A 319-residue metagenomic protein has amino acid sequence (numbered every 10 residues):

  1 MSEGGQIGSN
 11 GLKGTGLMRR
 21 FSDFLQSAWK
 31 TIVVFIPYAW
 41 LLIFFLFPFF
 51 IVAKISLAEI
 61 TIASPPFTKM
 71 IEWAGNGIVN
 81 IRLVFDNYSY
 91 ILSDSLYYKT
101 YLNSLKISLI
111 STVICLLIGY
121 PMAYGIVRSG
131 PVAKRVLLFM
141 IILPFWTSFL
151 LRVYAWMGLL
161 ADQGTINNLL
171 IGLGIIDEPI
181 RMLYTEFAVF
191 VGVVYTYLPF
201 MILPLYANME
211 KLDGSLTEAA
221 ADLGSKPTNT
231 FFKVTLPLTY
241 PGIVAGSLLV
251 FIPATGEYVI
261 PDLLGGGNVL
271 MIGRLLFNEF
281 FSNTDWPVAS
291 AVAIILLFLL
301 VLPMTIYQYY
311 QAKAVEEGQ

Functional and structural regions predicted by a protein language model:
S2-G16, Y206-T217, A221, P287-Q319: C-terminal transmembrane helix and the adjacent membrane-cytosol boundary/short C-terminal tail of inner/organellar
S2-I55, G125, R135, F139: N-terminal signal-anchor/first transmembrane alpha helix
R19-D23, M70-I71, G75-N76, V153-V194 (+2 more regions): Membrane-interfacial helix termini and adjacent extracytoplasmic/periplasmic loops of multi-pass transporters
F24-K30, A63, W73-A74, Y88-I91 (+4 more regions): Interhelical loop and adjacent transmembrane-helix boundary motif in polytopic membrane transport permeases
K30-V34, P121-L159, T217-E218, F231-F232 (+1 more regions): Cytoplasmic-entry segments and transmembrane alpha-helices of multi-pass inner-membrane transporters
I36, F139, L143, Y195 (+2 more regions): Transmembrane alpha-helices
L46-S95, Q163, Q319: Short membrane-interfacial helix/loop motifs at transmembrane-helix boundaries
S95-R128: Transmembrane alpha-helix signature in integral membrane proteins
